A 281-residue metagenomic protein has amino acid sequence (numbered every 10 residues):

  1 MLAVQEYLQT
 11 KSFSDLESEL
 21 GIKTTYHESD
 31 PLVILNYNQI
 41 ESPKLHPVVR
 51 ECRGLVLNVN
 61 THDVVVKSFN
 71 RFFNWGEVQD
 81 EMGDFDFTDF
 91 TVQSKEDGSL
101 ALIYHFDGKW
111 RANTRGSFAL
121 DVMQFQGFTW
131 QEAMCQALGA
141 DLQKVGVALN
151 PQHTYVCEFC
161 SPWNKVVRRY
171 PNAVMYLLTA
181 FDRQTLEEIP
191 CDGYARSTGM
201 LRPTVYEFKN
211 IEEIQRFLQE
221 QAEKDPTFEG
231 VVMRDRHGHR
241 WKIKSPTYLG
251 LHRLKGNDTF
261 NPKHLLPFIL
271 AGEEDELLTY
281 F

Functional and structural regions predicted by a protein language model:
M1-F281: Core nucleotide-handling region used for phosphoryl-transfer chemistry
